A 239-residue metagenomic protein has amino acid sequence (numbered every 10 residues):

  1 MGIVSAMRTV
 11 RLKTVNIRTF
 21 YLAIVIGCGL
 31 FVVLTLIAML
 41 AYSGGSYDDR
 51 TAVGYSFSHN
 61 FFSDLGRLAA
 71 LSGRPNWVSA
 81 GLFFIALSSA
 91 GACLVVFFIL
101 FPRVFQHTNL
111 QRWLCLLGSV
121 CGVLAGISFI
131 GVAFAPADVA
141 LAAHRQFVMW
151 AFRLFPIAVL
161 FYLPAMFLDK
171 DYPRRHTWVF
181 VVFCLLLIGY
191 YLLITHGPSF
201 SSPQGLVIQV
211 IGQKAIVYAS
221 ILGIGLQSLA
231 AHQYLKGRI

Functional and structural regions predicted by a protein language model:
M1-I17: Short, Lys/Arg-rich, polar N-terminal cytosolic tail immediately upstream of the first transmembrane signal-anchor
R18-Y47: N-terminal signal-anchor transmembrane alpha helix
D48-N76: Extracytosolic (periplasmic/ER-lumenal) interhelical loops and adjacent juxtamembrane/interface segments of multi-pass
A69-V104: Individual transmembrane alpha-helix segments
L114, V139-A151, Q204-K214: Non-cytosolic membrane-interface motifs at loop->transmembrane helix junctions
C121-Y162: Membrane-proximal helix-loop-helix units in multi-pass membrane proteins
A158-I239: Terminal transmembrane helical module of multi-pass membrane proteins
